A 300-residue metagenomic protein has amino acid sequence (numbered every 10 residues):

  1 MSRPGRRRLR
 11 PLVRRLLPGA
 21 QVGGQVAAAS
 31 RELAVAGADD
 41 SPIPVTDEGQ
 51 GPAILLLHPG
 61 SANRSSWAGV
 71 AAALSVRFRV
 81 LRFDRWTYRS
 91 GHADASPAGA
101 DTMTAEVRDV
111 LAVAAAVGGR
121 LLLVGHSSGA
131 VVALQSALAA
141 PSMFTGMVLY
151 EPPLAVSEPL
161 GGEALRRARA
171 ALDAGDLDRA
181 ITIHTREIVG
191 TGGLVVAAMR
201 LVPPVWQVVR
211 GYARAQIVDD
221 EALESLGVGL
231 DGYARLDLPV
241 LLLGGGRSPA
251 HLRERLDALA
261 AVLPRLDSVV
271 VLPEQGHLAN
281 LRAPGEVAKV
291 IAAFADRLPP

Functional and structural regions predicted by a protein language model:
M1-I54, V76-R79, D296-P300: Alpha/beta-hydrolase fold catalytic core
G37-S96: Conserved HGGG/HGGXW glycine-rich cap/lid loop of the alpha/beta-hydrolase fold
A72, L81-L122, E286-K289: Active-site loop/oxyanion-hole signature of alpha/beta-hydrolase fold enzymes
D84-Y88, P153, Q275-G276: Short beta-to-alpha linker loops that shape the active-site pocket of alpha/beta-hydrolase fold enzymes
G119-E158: Conserved hydrolase catalytic core segment
P152, V156-P204, V218-A222: Helix-rich cap/lid subdomain of alpha/beta-hydrolase
V208-A261, S268-V271: Conserved serine/cysteine hydrolase catalytic core
L272-P284: Catalytic histidine-centered segment of alpha/beta-hydrolase-like enzymes
